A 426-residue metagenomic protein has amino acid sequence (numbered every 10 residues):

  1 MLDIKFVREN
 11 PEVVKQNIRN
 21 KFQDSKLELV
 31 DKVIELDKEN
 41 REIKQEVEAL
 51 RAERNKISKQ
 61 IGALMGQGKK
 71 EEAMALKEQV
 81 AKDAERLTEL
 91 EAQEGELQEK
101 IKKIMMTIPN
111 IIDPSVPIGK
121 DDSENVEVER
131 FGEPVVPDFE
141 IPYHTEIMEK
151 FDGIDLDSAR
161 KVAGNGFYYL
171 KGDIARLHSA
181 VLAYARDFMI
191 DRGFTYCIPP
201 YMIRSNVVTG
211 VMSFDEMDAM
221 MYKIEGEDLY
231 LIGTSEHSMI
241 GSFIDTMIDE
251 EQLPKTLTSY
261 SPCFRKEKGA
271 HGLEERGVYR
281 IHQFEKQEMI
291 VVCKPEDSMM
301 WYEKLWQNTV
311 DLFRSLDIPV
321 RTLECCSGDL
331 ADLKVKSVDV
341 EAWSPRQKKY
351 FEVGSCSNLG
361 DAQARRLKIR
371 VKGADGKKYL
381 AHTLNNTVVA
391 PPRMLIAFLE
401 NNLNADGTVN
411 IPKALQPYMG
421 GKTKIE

Functional and structural regions predicted by a protein language model:
M1-P134, E149, G153: N-terminal alpha-helical targeting/anchoring segments
L27, R130-E426: TRNA-recognition modules of translation machinery and tRNA-sensing kinases, especially anticodon-binding
